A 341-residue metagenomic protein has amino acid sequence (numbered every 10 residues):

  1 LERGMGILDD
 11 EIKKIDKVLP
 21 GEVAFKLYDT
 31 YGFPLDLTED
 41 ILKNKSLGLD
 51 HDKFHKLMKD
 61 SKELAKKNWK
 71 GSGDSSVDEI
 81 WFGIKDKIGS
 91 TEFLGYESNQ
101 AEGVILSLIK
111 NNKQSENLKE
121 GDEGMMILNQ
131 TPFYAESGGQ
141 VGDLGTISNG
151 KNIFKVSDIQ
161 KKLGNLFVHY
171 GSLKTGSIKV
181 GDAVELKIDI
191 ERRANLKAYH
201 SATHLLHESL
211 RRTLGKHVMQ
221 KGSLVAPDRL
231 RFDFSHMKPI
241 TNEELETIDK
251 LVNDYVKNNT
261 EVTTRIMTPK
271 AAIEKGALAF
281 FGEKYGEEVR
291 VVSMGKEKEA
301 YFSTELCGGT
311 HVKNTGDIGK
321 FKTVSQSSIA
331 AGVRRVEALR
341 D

Functional and structural regions predicted by a protein language model:
L1-D341: A glycine- and charged-residue-rich anion-binding loop/surface
